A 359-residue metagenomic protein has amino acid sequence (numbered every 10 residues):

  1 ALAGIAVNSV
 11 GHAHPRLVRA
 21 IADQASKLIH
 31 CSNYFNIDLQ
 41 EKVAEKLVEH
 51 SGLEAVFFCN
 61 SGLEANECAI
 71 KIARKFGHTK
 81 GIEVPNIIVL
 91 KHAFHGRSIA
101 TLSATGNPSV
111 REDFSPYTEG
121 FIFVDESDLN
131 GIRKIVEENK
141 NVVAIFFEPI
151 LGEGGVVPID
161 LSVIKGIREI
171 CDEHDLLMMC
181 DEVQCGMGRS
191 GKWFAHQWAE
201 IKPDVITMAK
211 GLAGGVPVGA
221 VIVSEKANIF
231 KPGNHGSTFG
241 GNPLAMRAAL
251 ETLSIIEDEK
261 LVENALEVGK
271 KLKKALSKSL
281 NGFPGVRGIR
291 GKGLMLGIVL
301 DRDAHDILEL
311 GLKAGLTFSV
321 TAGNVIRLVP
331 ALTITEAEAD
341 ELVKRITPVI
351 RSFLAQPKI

Functional and structural regions predicted by a protein language model:
A1-I359: Conserved N-terminal phosphate-binding loop of PLP-dependent enzymes in the Aspartate aminotransferase
